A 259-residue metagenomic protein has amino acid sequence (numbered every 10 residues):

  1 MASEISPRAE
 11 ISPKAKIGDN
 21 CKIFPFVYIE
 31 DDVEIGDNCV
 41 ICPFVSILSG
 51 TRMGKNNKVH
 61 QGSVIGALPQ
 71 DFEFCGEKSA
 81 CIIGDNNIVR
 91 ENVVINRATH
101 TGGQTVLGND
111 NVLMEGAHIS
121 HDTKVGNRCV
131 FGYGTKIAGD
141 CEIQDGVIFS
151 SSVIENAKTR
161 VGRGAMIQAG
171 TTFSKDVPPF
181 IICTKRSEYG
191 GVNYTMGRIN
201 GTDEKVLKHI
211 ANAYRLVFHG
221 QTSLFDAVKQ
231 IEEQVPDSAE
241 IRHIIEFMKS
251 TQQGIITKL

Functional and structural regions predicted by a protein language model:
M1-R8, P13-K14, D19-N20, N56 (+5 more regions): Terminal amphipathic alpha-helical/low-complexity segments used for targeting or macromolecular assembly
E4-E188: Structural signal for interior beta-strand "rungs" in well-ordered beta-sheet cores of soluble enzyme domains
